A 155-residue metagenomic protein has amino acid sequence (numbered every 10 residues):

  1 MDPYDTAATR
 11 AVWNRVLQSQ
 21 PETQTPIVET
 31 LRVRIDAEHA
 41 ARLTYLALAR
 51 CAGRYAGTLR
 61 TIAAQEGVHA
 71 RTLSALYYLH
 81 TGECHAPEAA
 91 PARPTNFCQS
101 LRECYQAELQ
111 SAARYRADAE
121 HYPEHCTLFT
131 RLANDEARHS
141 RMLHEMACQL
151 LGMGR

Functional and structural regions predicted by a protein language model:
M1-R155: Non-heme di-metal
